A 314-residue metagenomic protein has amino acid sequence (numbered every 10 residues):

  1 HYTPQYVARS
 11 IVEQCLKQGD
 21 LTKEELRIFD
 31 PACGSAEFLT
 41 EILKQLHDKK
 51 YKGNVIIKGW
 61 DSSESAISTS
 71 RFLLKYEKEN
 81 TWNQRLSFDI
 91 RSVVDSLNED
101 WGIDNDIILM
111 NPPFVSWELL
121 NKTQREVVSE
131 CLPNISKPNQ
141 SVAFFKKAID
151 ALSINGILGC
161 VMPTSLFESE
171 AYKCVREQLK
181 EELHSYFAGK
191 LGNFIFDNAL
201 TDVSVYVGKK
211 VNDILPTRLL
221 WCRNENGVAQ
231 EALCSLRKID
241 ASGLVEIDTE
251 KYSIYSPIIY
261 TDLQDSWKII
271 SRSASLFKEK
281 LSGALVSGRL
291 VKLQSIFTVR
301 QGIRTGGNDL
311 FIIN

Functional and structural regions predicted by a protein language model:
H1, Q45, L73-E77: Alpha-helical interaction/dimerization surfaces of two-component signaling modules
T3-V7, C33-T40, S62-S68, R91-I312: Signature of N6-adenine DNA methyltransferases within the class I
Y6-T22: Conserved alpha-helix/loop element of class I SAM-dependent methyltransferases that forms part of the SAM/SAH-binding
E24-A32: Conserved class I S-adenosyl-L-methionine
L26, V55, D106: Conserved acidic residues
S35-K52: Conserved SAM-binding loop of SAM-dependent methyltransferases across substrates and taxa, primarily the Class I
I57-D61: Conserved SAM-binding motif I beta-strand of class I
R71-E99: S-adenosyl-L-methionine
